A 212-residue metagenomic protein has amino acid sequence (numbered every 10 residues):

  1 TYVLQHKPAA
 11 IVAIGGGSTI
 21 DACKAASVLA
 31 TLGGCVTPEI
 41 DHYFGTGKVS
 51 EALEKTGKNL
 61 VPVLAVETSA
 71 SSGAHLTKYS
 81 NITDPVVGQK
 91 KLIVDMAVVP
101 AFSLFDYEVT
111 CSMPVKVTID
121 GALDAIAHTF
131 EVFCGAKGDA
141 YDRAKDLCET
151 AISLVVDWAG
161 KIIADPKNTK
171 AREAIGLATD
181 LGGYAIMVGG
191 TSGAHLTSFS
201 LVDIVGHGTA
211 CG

Functional and structural regions predicted by a protein language model:
L4-F105: Glycine/threonine-rich beta-strand-loop-alpha-helix active-site module that forms ligand/phosphate-binding
A9-A13, M113, G183, M187 (+1 more regions): A short glycine/serine-rich beta->alpha loop
A25-V28, D180-Y184, F199: Contiguous, well-ordered alpha-helical segments that form the cores/surfaces of helical PPI scaffolds
L76, A127, A140, S198-S200 (+1 more regions): Glycine-rich flexible loops
Y79-G189: Carboxylate- and glycine-rich phosphate/diphosphate-binding segment that chelates Mg2+/Mn2+
G189-G212: C-terminal catalytic subdomain
